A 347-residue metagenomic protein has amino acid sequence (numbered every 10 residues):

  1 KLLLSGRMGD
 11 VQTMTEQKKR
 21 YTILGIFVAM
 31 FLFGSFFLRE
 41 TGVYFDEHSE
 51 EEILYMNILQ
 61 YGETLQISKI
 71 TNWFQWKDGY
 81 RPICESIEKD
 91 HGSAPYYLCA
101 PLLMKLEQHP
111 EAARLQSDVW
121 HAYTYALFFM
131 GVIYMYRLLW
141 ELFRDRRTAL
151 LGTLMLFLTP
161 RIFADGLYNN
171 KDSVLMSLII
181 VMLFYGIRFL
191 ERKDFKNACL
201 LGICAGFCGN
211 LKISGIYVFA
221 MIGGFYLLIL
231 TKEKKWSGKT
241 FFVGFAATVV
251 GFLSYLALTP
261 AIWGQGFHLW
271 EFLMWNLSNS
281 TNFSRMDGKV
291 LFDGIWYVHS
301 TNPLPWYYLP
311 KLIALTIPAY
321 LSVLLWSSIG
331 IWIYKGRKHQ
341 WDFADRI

Functional and structural regions predicted by a protein language model:
K1-G34, W120, M130-I133, R146-L150 (+3 more regions): Start-transfer (signal-anchor) and selected internal transmembrane alpha helices of multi-pass inner/ER membrane
K19-G25, E111-R114, M135-L158, E191-K196 (+1 more regions): Transmembrane-helix signature of polytopic, membrane-embedded enzymes that assemble or transfer cell-envelope glycans
Y44-F45, A164-V174: Short acidic/glycine- and proline-prone juxtamembrane loop motifs at membrane-interface regions of multi-pass membrane
I58-T64, H91-Y97, E107-H109, F207 (+1 more regions): Transmembrane-lumen/periplasm boundary regions of multi-pass, lipid-linked membrane glycan transferases
D118-F143, V181, Y185, G330 (+1 more regions): Transmembrane-helix motifs of polytopic, lipid-linked glycan transferases
G152, N197-K212, L312: Membrane-interface alpha helices of multi-pass inner-membrane proteins
G152-F157, A164, F184, A205 (+1 more regions): Short helix- or helix-capping micro-motifs that position conserved polar/aromatic residues at function-defining sites
V174-E191, L200-A205: Specific aromatic-rich, kink-prone transmembrane helix
